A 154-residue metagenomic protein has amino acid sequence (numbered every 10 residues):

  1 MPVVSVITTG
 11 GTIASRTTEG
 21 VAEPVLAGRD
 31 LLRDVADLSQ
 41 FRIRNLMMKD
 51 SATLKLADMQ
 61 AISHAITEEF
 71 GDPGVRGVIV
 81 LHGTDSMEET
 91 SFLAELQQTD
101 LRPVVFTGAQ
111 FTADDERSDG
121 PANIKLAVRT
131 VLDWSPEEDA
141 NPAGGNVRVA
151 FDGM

Functional and structural regions predicted by a protein language model:
M1-M154: Active-site histidine-anchored catalytic micro-motif
